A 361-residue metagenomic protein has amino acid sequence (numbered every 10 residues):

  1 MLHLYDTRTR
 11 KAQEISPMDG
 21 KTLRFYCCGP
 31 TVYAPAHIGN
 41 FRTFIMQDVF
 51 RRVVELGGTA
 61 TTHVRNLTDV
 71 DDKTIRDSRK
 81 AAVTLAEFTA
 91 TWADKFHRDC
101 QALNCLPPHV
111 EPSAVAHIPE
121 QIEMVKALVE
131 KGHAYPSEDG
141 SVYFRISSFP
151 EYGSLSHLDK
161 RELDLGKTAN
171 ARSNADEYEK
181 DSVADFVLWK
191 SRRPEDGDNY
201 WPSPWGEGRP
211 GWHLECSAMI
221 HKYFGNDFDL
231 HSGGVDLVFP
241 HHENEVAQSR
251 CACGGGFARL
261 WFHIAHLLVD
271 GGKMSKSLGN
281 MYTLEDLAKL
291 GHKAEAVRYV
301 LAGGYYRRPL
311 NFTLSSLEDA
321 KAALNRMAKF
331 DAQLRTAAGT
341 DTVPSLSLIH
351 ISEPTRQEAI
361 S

Functional and structural regions predicted by a protein language model:
M1-Y33, D48, R98, P119-R335: Alpha-helical recognition segments enriched in aromatics with Gly/Pro capping that present substrate-recognition
T9-E14, M18-L106: N-terminal, positively charged nucleic-acid-binding surface of large information/translation enzymes
H37-N40, H213, H350: Histidine-centered divalent metal-coordination motifs
L67-D72, W92-F96, L106-Q121, D139-F149: Short, glycine/charge-rich beta-strand/loop segments that flank catalytic centers and engage negatively charged groups
R79-L85, V110-V115, G234: The substrate-binding groove and active-site-proximal loops of carbohydrate-active enzymes, especially glycoside
K80-V83, Q333-L348: Short, glycine- and charge-enriched coil/turn segments that flank and shape catalytic ligand pockets
W92-A93, L324, S347-L348, S352: Short amphipathic alpha-helical coiled-coil/interface segments
I349-S361: Single conserved hydrophobic/aromatic residue that forms the stacking wall/gate of nucleotide- or nucleobase-binding
